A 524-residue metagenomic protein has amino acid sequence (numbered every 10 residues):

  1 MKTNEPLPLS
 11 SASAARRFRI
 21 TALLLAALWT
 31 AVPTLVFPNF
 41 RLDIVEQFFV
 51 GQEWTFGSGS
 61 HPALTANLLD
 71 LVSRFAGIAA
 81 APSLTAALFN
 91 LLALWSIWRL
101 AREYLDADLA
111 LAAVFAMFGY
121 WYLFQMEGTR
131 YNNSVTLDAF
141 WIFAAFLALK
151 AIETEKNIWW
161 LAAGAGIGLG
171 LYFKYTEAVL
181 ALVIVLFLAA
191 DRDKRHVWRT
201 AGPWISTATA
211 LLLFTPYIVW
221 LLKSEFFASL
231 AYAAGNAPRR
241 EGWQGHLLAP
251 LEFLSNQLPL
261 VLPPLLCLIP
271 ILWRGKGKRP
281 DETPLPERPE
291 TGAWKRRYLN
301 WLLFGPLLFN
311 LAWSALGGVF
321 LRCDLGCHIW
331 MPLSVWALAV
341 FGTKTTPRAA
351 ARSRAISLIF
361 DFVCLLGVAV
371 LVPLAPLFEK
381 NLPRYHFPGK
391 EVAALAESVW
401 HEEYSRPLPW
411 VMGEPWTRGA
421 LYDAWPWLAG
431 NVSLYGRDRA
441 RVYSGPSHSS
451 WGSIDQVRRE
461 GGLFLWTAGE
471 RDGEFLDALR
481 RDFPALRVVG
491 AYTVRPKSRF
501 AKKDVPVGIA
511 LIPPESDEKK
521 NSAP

Functional and structural regions predicted by a protein language model:
R16-I20, I97-G119, D138-A139: Transmembrane-helix signature of polytopic, membrane-embedded enzymes that assemble or transfer cell-envelope glycans
E53, L147, W159-K174, T209-L212: Membrane-interface alpha helices of multi-pass inner-membrane proteins
E53-W54, R297, W301, G317-S353: Hydrophobic/aromatic-rich transmembrane helices and adjacent perimembrane loops
L84-L105, G119, F124, I142-F143 (+1 more regions): Transmembrane-helix motifs of polytopic, lipid-linked glycan transferases
R102, A107, A144-W160, F341: Membrane-interface transmembrane helices that cradle and orient dolichyl/undecaprenyl
M126-T136: Short acidic/glycine- and proline-prone juxtamembrane loop motifs at membrane-interface regions of multi-pass membrane
A181-K295, P306, L311: Transmembrane-lumen/periplasm boundary regions of multi-pass, lipid-linked membrane glycan transferases
V319-C323, P347-P409, G413-G419, D423-R441 (+3 more regions): Membrane-proximal, lumen/periplasm-facing interface regions of secretory-pathway glyco- and lipid-modifying enzymes
